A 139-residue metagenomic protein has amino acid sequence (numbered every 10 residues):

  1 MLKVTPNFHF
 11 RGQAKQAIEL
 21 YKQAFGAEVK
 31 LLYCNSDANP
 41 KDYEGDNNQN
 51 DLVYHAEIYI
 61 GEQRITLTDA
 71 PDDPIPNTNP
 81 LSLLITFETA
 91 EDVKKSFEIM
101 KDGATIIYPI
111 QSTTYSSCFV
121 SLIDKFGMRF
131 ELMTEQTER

Functional and structural regions predicted by a protein language model:
L2, L20, K30-Y33, D51-L52 (+2 more regions): Vicinal oxygen chelate
T5-N7, S82-L84: Short aromatic/hydrophobic contact patches that present stacked aromatics for nucleic-acid/ligand binding
F8-E62: Core segments of cupin and vicinal oxygen chelate
G12, T78-P80, V120: Glycine-centered flexibility motif
Y54, Q63, N77-L81: A generic structural signal for short beta-strands and their flanking turns/coil linkers
